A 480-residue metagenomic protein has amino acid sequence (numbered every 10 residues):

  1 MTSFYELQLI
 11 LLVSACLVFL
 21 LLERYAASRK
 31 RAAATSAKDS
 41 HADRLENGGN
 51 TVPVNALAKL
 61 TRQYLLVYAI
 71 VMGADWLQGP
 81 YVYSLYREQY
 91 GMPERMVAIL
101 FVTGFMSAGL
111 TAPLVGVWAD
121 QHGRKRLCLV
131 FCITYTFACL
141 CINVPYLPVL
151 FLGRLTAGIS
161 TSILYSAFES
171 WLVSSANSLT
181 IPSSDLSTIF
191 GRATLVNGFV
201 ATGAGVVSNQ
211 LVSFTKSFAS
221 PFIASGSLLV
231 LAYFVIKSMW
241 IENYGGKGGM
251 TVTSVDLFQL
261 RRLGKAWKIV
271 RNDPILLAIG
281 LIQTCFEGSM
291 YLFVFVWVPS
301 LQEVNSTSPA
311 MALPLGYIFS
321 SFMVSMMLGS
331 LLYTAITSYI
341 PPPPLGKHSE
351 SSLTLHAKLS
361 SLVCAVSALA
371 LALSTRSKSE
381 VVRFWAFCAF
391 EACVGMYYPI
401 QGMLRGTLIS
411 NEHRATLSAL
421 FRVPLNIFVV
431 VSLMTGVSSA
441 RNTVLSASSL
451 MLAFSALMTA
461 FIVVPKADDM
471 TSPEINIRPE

Functional and structural regions predicted by a protein language model:
M1-Y68: Cytosolic juxtamembrane N-terminal segment immediately preceding the first transmembrane helix of multi-pass
E6-F19, N197, A219-S238, V444-I462: Symmetry-related core transmembrane helices of the 12-TM Major Facilitator Superfamily/SLC fold
L21-A32, K216-F218, F222-F258, T337-P343 (+1 more regions): Helix-loop junctions on the cytosolic side of multi-pass membrane transporters, especially the intracellular loop
A37-A58, I241-I282, E303, P343-S349 (+1 more regions): Juxtamembrane intracellular "pre-TM" segments in multi-pass secondary transporters
L57-L65, E94, L147-F151, R262 (+4 more regions): Primarily residues marking transmembrane-helix entry/exit sites
K59-T61, I142-R154, C364, L373-F387 (+1 more regions): Helix-loop junctions at membrane interfaces in 12-TM secondary transporters
Q63, V67-S84, V97-A119, G123-R126 (+6 more regions): Substrate-agnostic recognition of the 12-TM MFS/MFS-like secondary transporter fold
R126-C141, H356-A372: Structural signature of the two symmetry-related core transmembrane helices
